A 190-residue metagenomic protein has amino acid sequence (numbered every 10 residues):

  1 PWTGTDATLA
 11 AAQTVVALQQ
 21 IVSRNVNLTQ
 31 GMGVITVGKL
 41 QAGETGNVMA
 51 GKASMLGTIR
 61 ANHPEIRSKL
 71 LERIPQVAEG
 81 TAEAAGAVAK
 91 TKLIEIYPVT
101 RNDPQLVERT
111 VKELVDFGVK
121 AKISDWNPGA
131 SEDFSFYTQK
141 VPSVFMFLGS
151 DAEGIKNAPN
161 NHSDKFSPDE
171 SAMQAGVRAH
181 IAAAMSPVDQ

Functional and structural regions predicted by a protein language model:
P1-R101, P128-G129, S135: Midchain, well-structured core segments that form catalytic/ion-binding scaffolds
A10, Q20, R24, E72-Q76 (+2 more regions): His/Asp/Glu-rich mid-to-C-terminal helical/loop segments that flank catalytic regions of hydrolases
V16-S23, K92, I96-A152: Active-site-adjacent substrate-binding region of metalloamidase/peptidase-like peptide-processing proteins
V48-K52, V141, N161: Short, solvent-exposed loop/turn segments at the edges of secondary structure
T81-A82, L114, A184-P187: Hydrophobic pocket-lining residues that define ligand/cofactor binding sites across diverse proteins
